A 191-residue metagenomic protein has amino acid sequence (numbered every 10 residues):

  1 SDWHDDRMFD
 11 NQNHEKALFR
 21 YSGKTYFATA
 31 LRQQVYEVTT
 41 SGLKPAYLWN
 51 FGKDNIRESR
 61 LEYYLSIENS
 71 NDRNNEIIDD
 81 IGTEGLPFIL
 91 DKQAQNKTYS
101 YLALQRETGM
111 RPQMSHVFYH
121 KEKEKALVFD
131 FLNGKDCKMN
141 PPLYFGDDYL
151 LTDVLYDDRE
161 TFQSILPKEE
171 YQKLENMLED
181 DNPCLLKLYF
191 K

Functional and structural regions predicted by a protein language model:
S1: Carboxylate-rich, polar loop motifs that coordinate divalent cations or form catalytic acidic clusters
D6-T29, S66-N71, E76-K97, P141-G146 (+1 more regions): Structural signature of eukaryotic scaffold interfaces centered on beta-propeller domains
Y21, T25, R32-Q33, K44-I56 (+1 more regions): N-terminal export/targeting and maturation segments
Y26-Q34, L86-E124: Exposed, low-structure sequence patches enriched in small/polar residues
L31-V38, T108-F118, D158-K168, D180-L188: Structural motif
V38-G42, H120-K123, K191: Short loop/turn segments that connect beta-strands within beta-propeller blades
P45-F88, S115-D148, E160-F162: Conserved blade-ending motifs and adjacent loop-strand segments that build the rim/top face of beta-propeller domains
E175-L178: Short, exposed beta-strand-loop hairpins at the edges of beta-sheets in extracellular/periplasmic proteins
